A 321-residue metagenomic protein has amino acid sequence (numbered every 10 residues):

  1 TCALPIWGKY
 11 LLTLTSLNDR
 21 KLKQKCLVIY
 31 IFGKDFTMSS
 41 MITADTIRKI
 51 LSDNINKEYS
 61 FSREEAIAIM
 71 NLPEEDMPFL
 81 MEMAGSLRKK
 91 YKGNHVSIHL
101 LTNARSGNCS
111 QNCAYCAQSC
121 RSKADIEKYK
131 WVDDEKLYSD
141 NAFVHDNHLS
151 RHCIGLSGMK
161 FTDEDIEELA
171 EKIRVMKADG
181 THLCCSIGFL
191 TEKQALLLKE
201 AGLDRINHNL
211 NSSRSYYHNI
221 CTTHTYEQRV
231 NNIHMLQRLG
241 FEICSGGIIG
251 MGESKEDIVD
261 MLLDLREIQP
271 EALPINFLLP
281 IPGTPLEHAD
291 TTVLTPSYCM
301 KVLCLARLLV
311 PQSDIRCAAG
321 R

Functional and structural regions predicted by a protein language model:
T1-L4: Short, small-residue-biased leader/transition segments that mark boundaries at the very start of proteins
I31-E75, R266-R321: Auxiliary Fe-S-binding modules of radical SAM enzymes
E58, A84, C113, H208 (+3 more regions): Conserved, mostly hydrophobic/aromatic
F79-S122, Y129-C153: N-terminal pre-triad scaffold of radical SAM enzymes
S122-D134, C184-S186, G250-S254: Active-site mouth loops of central-metabolism enzymes
L149-I233, Q237-S245, M251-G252, R316-G320: Conserved SAM/AdoMet-binding glycine-rich loop
G155-L156, A178-G180, E227-P285, P296-R316: Conserved C-terminal portion of the radical SAM core fold that forms the substrate/S-adenosylmethionine-binding
